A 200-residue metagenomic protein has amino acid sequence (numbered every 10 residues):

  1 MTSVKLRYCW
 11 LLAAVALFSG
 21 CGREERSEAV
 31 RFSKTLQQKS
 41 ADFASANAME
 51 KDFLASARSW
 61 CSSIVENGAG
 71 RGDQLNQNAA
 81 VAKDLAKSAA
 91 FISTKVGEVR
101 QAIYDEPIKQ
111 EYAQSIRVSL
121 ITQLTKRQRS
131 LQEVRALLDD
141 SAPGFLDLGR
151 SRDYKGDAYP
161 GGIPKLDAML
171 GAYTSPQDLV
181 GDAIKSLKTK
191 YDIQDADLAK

Functional and structural regions predicted by a protein language model:
T2-C9: Bacterial N-terminal signal peptides that target proteins for export
C9-V15: Sec-dependent N-terminal signal peptides
L17-G20: C-terminal motif of bacterial Sec signal peptides marking the signal peptidase cleavage site
G22-E24: Bacterial signal peptide processing site
A29-L85, K126-K200: C-terminal amphipathic alpha-helix
A79-T122, R135-P143: Short, solvent-exposed, charged loop/turn and helix-capping segments that join or cap alpha-helices on peripheral
